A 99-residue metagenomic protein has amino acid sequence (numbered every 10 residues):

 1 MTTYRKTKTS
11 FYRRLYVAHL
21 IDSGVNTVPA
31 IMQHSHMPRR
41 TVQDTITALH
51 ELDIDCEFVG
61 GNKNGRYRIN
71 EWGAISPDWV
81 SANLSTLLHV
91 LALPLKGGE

Functional and structural regions predicted by a protein language model:
M1-K6: Short, Lys/Arg-enriched N-terminal segment that forms or immediately precedes the first helix of a structured domain
Y12-H19: Pre-recognition alpha-helix immediately N-terminal to the DNA-recognition helix within helix-turn-helix or winged-helix
D22-T27: Short capping segments at the starts of secondary-structure elements
I31-Q33: The alpha-helix within a helix-turn-helix
R40-Q43: Key DNA-contact positions within bacterial/archaeal DNA-binding proteins
I46-E51: Residue-level detection of the helix-turn-helix DNA-binding "recognition helix"
V59-N70: Minor-groove-contacting beta-hairpin "wing" of winged helix-turn-helix DNA-binding domains
G73-E99: Helix-turn-helix/homeodomain-like alpha-helical modules used for DNA recognition and transcription-factor dimerization
